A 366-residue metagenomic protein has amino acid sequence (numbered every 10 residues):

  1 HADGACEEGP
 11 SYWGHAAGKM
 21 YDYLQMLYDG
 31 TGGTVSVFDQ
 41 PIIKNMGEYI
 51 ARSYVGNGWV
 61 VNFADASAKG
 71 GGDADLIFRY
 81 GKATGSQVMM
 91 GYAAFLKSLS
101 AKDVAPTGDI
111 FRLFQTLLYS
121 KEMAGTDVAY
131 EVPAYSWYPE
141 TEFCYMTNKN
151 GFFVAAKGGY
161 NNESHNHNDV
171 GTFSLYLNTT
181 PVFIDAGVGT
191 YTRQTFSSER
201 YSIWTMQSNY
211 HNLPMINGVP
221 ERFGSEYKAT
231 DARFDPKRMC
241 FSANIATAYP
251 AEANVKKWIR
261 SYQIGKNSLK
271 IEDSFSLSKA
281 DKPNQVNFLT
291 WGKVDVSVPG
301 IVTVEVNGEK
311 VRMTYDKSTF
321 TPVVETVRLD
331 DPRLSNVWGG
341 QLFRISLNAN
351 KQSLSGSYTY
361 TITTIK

Functional and structural regions predicted by a protein language model:
H1, G56-G58, N209: Residue-level signal for pocket-adjacent positions within structured domains
H1, N150-V154, R333-L334: Active-site-adjacent bridging/hinge elements
H1-E8: Acidic/His metal-coordination segments adjacent to aromatic residues that form catalytic metal sites in metalloenzymes
Y12-F183, F234-P236, Q352: Carbohydrate-active enzyme catalytic cores, enriched for enzymes that act on polyanionic acidic polysaccharides
N62-D65, G72-R79, V154-G159, V182-G187 (+4 more regions): Short amphipathic beta-strand/extended segments with alternating polar/hydrophobic composition
Y92-P106, I110, Y191-K366: CBM-like, beta-strand-rich accessory domains located in the C-terminal region of large, secreted polysaccharide-active
V128-L213, I301-K317, T361-K366: Beta-strand-rich N-terminal accessory domains
